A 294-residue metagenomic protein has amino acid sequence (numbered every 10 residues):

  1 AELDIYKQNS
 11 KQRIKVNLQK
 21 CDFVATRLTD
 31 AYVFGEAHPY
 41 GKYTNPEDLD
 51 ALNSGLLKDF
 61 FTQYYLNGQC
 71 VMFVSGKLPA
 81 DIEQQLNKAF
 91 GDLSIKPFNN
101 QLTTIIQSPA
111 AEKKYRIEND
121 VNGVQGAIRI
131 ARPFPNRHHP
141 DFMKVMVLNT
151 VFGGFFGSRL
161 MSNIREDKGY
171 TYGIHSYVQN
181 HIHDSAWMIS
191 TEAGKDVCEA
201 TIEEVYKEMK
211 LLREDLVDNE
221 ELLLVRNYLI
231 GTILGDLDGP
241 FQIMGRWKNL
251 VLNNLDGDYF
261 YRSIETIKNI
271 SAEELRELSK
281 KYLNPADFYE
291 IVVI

Functional and structural regions predicted by a protein language model:
A1-N99, E166-I294: Charge-rich, well-structured scaffold segments of protease-associated domains
Q69, F98-S158: His/Glu-based metal-binding/catalytic segments typifying zinc-dependent metallopeptidases
S162: Active-site phosphate/pyrophosphate- and oxyanion-stabilizing loops and adjacent acidic/basic residues in soluble
